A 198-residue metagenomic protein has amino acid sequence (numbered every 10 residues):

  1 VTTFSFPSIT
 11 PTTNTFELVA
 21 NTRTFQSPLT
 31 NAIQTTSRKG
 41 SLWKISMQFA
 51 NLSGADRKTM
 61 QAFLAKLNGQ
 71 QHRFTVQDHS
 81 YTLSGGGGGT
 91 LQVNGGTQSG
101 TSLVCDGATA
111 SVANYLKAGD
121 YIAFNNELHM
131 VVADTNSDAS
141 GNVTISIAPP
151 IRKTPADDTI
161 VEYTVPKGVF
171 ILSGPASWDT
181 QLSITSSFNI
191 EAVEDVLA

Functional and structural regions predicted by a protein language model:
F4-F49: N-terminal ordered "arm"
F4-L18, G85-G86, G95, S111 (+1 more regions): Small/polar beta-strand repeat architecture
N21-R23, D106-A108, V193: Generic short beta-strand segments
Q34-S53, T180-A198: Oligomerization/assembly interface segments of phage tail-like spikes and tubes
S37, L64, Y121, T135-S137 (+1 more regions): Generic marker of residues within folded, mature protein domains
L52-H72: Secretory/extracellular carbohydrate-interaction modules and structurally similar beta-sandwich "look-alikes"
N68-A118, A123-H129, A133-D138, N142-S146: Autoprocessing Asn-cyclization modules and mimics
